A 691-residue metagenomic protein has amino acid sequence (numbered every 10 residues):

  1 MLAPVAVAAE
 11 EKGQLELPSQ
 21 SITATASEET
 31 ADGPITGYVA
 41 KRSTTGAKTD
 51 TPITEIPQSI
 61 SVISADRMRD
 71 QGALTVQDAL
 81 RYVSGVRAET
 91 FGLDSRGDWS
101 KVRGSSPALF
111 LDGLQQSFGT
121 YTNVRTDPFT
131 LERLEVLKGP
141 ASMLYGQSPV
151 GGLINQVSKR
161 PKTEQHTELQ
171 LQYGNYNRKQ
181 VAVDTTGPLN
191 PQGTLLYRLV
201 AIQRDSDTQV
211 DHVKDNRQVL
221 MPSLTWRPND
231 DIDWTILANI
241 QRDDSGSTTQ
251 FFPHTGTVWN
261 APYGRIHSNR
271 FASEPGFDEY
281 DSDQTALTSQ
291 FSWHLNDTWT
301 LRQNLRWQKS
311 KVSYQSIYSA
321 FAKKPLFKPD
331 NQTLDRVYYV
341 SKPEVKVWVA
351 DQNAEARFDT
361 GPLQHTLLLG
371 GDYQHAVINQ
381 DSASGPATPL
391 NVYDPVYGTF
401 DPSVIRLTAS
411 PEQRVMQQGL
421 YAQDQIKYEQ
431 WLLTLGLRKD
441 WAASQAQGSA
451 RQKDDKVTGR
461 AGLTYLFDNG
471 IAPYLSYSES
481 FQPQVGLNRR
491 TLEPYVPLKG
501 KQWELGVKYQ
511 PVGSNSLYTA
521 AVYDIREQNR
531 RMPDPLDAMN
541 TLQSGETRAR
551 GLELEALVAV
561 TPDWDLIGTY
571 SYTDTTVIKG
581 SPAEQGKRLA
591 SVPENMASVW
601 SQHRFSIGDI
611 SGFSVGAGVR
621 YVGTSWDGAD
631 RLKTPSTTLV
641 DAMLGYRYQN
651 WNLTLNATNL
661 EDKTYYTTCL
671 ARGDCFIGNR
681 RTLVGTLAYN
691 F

Functional and structural regions predicted by a protein language model:
G37-S61, A65, Q77-G119, E132: Extracytoplasmic beta-strand/coil segments of soluble accessory domains associated with Gram-negative outer-membrane
A88, W99, L114-K138, Q156-S158 (+1 more regions): Short acidic/polar hinge/loop motifs at secondary-structure boundaries that mediate gating or recognition
F129-E132, M143-P222, P228-I232, T285 (+1 more regions): Outer-membrane beta-barrel translocator/receptor signature
R204-T208, L220-R227, D231-H294, K311-V345 (+3 more regions): Acidic/polar loop-and-plug regions of large Gram-negative outer-membrane beta-barrel proteins
T225-N229, V345, Q364-A376, P411-E527 (+3 more regions): Structural signature of Gram-negative outer-membrane beta-barrels, strongest in the C-terminal barrel of TonB-dependent
S292-R306, S310-S316, P473, P497-A559 (+1 more regions): Membrane-embedded beta-barrel scaffold of Gram-negative outer-membrane proteins
Q430, D524, Q543-A629, T686-N690: Gram-negative outer-membrane beta-barrel transporters
R620-G628, G645-F691: C-terminal beta-signal and adjacent terminal beta-strands/loops of Gram-negative outer-membrane beta-barrel proteins
